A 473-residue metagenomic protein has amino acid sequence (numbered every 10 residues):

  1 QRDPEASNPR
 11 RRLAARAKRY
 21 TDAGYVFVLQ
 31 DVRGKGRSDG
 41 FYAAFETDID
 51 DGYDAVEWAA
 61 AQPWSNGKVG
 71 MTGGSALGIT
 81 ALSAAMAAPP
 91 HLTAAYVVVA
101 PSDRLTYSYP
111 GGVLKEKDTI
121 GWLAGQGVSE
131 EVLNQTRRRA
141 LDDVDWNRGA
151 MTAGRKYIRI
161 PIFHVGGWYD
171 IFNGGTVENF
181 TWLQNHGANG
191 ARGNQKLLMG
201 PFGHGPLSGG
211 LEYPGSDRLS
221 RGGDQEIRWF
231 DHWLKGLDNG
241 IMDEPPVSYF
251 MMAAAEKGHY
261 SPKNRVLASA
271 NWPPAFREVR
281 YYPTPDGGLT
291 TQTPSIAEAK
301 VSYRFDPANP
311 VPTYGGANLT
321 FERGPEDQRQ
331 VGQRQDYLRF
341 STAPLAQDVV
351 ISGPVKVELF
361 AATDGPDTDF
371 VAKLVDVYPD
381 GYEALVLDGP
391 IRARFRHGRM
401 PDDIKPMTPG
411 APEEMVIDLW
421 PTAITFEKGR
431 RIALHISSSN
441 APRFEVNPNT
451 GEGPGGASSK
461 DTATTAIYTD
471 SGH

Functional and structural regions predicted by a protein language model:
Q1-I241, K263: Active-site-proximal cap/loop segments of hydrolase catalytic domains
A191, R221-G222, L234-H473: Glycine/threonine-rich phosphate-binding loop and adjacent beta-strand/alpha-helix elements that clamp
